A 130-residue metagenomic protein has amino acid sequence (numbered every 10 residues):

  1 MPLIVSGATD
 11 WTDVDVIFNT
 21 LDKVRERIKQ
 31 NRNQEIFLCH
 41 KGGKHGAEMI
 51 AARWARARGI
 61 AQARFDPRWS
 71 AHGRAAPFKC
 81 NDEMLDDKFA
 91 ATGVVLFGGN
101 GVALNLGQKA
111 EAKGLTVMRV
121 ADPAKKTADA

Functional and structural regions predicted by a protein language model:
M1-D15: STAS-typified acidic loop motif
W11-A130: Acidic/glycine-enriched connector segments
